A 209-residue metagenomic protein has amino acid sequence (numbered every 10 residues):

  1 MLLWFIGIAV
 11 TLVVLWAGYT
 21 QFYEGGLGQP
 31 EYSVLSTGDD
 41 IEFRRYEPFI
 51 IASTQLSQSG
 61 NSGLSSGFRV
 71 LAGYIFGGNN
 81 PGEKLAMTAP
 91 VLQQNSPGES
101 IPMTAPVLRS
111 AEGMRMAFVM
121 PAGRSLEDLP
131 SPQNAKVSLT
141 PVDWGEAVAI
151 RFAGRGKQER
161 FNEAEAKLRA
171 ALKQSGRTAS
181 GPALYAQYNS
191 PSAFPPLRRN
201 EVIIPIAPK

Functional and structural regions predicted by a protein language model:
M1-K209: A solvent-exposed interaction/effector surface
